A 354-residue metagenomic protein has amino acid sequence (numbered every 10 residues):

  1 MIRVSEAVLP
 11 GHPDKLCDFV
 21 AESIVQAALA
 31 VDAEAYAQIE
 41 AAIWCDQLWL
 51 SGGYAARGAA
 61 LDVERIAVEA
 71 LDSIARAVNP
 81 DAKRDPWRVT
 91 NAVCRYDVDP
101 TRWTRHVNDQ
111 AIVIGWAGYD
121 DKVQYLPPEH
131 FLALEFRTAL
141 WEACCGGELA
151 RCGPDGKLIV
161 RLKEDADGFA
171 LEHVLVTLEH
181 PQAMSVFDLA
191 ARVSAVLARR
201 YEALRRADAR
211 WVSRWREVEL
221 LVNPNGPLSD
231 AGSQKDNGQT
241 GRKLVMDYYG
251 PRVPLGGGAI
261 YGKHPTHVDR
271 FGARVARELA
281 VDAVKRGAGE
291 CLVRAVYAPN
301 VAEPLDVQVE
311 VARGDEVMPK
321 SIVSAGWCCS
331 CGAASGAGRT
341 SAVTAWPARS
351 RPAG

Functional and structural regions predicted by a protein language model:
M1-Q38, I43, R137, A143 (+2 more regions): N-terminal, positively charged regions that mediate nucleic acid binding
V4, V8, C45, E69-A231: Glycine-rich, mobile lid/loop segments that gate access to catalytic sites or pores
S5-K15, I43-D46, G287-D306: Structured, hydrophobic secondary-structure cores that serve as assembly/anchoring elements
V8, H12-C17, H106-K122, S229-V253 (+2 more regions): Conserved phosphate/anionic-ligand binding catalytic regions in large, soluble enzymes, centered on
Y36-A41, P154-L162, V218-V222, A288-A298: A short glycine-rich, hydrophobically flanked beta-strand micro-motif that places a catalytic Asp/Glu for divalent metal
A37-R57, V301: Short, charge-patterned binding micro-sites
A56, S194, A198-Y201, L228-G232 (+1 more regions): Conserved mixed alpha/beta catalytic, RNA-binding, or beta-rich assembly cores of soluble enzyme, regulatory
A288-G354: Internal helix-turn-beta structural module
